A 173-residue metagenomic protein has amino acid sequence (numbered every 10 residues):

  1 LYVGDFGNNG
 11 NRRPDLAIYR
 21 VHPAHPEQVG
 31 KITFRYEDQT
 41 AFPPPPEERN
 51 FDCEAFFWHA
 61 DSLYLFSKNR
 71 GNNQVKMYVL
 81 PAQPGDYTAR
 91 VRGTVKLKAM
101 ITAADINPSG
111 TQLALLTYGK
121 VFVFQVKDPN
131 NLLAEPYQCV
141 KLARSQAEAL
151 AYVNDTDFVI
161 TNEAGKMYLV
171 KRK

Functional and structural regions predicted by a protein language model:
L1-K173: Sequence/structural signature of beta-propeller domains
